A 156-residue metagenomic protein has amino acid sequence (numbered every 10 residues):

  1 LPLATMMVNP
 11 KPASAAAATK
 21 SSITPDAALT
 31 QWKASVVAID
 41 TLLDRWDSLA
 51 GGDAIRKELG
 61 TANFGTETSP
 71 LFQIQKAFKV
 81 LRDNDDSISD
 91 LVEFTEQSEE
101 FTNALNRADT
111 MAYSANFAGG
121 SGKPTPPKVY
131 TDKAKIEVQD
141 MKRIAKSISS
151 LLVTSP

Functional and structural regions predicted by a protein language model:
L1, L49-A50, A118: Intrinsically disordered, low-complexity segments enriched in small/polar residues
P2-S22: N-terminal twin-arginine translocation
T5-P12, L42, R56, M141: Domain-wide signal for the mature, well-folded portions of proteins, strongly enriched in nucleus-encoded organellar
A13-A16, K79, A112: Small-side-chain structural scaffolding
P25-W46, A104-P156: C-terminal amphipathic alpha-helix
A27-D90, F94-E100, A104-L105: Alpha-helical segments in soluble extracytoplasmic regions
